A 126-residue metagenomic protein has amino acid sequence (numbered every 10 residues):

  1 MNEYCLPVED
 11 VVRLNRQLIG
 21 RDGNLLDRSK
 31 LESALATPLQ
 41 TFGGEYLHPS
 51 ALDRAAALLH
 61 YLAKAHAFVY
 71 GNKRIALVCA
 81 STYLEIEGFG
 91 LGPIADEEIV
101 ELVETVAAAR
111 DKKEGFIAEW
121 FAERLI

Functional and structural regions predicted by a protein language model:
M1-I126: FIC/Doc superfamily catalytic core
